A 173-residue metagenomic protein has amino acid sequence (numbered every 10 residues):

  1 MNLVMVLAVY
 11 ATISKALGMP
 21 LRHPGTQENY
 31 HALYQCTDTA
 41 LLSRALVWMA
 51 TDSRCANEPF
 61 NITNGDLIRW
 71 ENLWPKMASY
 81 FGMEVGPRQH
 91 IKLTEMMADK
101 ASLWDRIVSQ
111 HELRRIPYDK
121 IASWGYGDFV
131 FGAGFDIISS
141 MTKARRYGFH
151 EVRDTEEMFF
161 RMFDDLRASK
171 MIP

Functional and structural regions predicted by a protein language model:
M1-R44, M77: NAD(P)-dependent short-chain dehydrogenase/reductase
V6, R145-P173: C-terminal/domain-terminus segments
L21, F60, F149: A broad, low-specificity signal marking well-ordered, structured residues that form hydrophobic/aromatic
C36, L42-G127, S140-T142, R146 (+1 more regions): Mid/C-terminal beta-alpha module of Rossmann-like enzyme folds, strongest in SDR-family dehydrogenases/epimerases
V130-F131: A conserved mid-domain beta-alpha-beta active-site/ligand-binding segment of alpha/beta enzyme cores
